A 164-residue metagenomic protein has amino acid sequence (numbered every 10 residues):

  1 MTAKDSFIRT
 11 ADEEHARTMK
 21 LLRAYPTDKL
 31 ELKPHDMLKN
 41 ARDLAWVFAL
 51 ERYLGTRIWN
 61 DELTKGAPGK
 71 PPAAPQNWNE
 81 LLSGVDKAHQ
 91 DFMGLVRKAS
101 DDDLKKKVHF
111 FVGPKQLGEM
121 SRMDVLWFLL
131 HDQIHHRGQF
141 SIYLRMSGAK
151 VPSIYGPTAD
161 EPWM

Functional and structural regions predicted by a protein language model:
A3-I8, P75-L82, L126, L130: Active-site rim elements
I8-D12, A16-M19, T27-P71, F111-M164: Short, contiguous alpha-helical
E14, L21, V47, E51 (+2 more regions): C-terminal ligand-sensing/allosteric alpha-helical core of TetR-family HTH transcriptional regulators
Y25-D28, D101: Short, solvent-exposed, charged loop/turn and helix-capping segments that join or cap alpha-helices on peripheral
R57-D101: Helix-adjacent hinge/juxtasegments
K98-G113: Acidic catalytic patch
